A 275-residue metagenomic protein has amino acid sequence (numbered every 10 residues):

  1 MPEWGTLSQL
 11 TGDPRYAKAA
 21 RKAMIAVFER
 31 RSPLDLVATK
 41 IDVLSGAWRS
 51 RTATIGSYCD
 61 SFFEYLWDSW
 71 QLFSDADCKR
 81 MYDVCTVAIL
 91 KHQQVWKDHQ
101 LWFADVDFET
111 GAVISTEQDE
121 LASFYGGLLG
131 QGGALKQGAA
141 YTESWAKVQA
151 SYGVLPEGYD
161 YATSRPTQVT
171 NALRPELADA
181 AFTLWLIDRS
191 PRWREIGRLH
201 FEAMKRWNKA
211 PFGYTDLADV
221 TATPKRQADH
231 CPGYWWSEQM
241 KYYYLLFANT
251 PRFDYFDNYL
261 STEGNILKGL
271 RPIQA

Functional and structural regions predicted by a protein language model:
M1-A275: Glycan-recognition and catalytic cores of secretory/periplasmic carbohydrate-active enzymes
